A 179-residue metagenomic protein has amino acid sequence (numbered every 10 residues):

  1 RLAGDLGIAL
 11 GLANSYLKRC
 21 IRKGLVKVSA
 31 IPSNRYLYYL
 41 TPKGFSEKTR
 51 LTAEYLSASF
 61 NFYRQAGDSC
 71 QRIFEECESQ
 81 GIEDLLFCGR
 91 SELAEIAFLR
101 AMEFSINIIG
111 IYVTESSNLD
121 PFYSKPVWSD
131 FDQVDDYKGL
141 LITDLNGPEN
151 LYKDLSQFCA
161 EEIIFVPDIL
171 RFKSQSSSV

Functional and structural regions predicted by a protein language model:
R1-A3: Short alpha-helical "recognition helix" segments of helix-turn-helix
D5-L25, I31-V179: Hydrophobic, well-ordered beta-alpha structural blocks that scaffold small-molecule cofactor pockets
